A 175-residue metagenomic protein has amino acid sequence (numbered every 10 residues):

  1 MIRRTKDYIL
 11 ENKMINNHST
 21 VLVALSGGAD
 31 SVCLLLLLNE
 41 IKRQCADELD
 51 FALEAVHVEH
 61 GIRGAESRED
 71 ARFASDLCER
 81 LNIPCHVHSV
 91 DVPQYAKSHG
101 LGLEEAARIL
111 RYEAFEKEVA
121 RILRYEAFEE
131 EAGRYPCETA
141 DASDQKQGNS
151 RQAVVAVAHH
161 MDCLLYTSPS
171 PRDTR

Functional and structural regions predicted by a protein language model:
M1-L165: ATP-dependent adenylation/nucleotidyltransferase module used to activate substrates
Y166-R175: Single conserved hydrophobic/aromatic residue that forms the stacking wall/gate of nucleotide- or nucleobase-binding
